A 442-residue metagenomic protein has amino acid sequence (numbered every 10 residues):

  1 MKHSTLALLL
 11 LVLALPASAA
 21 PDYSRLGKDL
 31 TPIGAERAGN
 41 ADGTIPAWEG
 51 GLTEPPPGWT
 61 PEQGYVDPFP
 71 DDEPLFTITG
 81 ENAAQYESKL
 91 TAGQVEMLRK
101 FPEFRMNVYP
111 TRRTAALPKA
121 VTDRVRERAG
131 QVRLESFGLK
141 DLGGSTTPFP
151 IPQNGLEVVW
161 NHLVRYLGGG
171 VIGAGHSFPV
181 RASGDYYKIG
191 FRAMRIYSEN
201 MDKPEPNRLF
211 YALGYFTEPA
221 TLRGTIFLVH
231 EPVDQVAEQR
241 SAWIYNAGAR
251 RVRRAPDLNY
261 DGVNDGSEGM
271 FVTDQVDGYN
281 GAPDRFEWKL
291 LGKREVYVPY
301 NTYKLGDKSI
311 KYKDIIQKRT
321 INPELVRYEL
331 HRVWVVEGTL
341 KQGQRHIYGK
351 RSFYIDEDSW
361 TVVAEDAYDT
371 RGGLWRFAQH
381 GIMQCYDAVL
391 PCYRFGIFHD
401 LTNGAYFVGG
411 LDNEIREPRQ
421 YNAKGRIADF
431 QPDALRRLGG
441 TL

Functional and structural regions predicted by a protein language model:
K2-L9: Sec-dependent signal peptide recognition, specifically the positively charged N-region followed immediately by
A14-A17: N-terminal signal peptide c-region/cleavage motif recognized by signal peptidases
Y23-G50, I78, T91, L213-G281 (+1 more regions): Gly/Pro-enriched, hydrophobic low-complexity segments that function as extracytoplasmic propeptides/linkers
Y23-R240, N246: Solvent-exposed N-terminal domain segments of exported/luminal and surface proteins
G175-A182, Y186-E218, L222, V276-F353 (+1 more regions): Extended beta-strand-rich segments in extracellular/periplasmic secretory proteins, especially within noncatalytic
E414-L442: Long, C-terminal catalytic modules of enzymes
